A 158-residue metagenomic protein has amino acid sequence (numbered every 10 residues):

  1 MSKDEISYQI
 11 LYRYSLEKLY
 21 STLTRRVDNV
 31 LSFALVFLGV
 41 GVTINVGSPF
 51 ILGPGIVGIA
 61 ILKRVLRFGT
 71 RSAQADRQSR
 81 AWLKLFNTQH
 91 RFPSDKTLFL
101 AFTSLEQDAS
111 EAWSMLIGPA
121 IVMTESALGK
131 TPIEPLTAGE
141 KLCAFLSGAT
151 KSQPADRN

Functional and structural regions predicted by a protein language model:
M1-N29, I44, G69-N158: Cytosol-facing regions at membranes
L19-A73: Alpha-helical transmembrane segments and their immediate juxtamembrane boundary regions in integral membrane proteins
